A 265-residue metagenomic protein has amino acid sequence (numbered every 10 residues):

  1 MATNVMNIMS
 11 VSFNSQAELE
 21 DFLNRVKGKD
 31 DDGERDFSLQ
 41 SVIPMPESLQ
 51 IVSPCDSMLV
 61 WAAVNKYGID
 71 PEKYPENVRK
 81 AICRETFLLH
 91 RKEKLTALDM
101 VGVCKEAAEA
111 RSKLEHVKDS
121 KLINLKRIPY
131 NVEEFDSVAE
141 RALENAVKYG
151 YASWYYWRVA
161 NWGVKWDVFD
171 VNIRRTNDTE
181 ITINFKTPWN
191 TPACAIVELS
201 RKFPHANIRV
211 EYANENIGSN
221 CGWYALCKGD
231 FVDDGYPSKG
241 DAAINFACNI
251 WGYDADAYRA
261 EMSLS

Functional and structural regions predicted by a protein language model:
M1-S265: Intrinsic low-complexity, intrinsically disordered or marginally ordered coil/linker segments
